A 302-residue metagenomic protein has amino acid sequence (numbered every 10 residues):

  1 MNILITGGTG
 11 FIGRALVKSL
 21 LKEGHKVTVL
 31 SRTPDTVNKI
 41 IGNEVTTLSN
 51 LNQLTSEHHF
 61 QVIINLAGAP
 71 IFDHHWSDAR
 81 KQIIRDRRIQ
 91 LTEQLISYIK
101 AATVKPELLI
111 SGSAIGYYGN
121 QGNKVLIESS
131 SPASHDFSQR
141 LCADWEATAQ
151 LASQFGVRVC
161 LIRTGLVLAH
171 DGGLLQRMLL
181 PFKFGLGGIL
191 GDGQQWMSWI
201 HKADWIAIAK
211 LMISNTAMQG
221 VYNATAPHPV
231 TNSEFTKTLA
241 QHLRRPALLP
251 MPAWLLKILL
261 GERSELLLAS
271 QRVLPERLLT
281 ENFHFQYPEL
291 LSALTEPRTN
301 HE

Functional and structural regions predicted by a protein language model:
I3-E23: N-terminal Rossmann NAD(P)H-binding glycine-rich loop of SDR-like oxidoreductase domains
T36, N43-Q94: NAD(P)H-binding glycine-rich loop region in Rossmannoid oxidoreductase-like domains and their noncatalytic homologs
E93-H135: Conserved Rossmann-fold NAD(P)-dependent oxidoreductase catalytic core, especially the SDR/UDP-sugar
S113, A147-H170: Conserved beta-loop-beta element that borders a ligand/cofactor-binding pocket
A133-F137, G165-G172, D192-K202: Glycine-rich "substrate-gating" loop/helix at the edge of Rossmann-like oxidoreductase active sites
L179-G187, Q195-V230: Alpha-helical substrate-binding/gating segment
N215-E262, T295, N300-E302: Mid/C-terminal beta-alpha module of Rossmann-like enzyme folds, strongest in SDR-family dehydrogenases/epimerases
E265-E302: C-terminal amphipathic/interface module of NAD(P)-dependent oxidoreductases and related NAD-binding regulators
